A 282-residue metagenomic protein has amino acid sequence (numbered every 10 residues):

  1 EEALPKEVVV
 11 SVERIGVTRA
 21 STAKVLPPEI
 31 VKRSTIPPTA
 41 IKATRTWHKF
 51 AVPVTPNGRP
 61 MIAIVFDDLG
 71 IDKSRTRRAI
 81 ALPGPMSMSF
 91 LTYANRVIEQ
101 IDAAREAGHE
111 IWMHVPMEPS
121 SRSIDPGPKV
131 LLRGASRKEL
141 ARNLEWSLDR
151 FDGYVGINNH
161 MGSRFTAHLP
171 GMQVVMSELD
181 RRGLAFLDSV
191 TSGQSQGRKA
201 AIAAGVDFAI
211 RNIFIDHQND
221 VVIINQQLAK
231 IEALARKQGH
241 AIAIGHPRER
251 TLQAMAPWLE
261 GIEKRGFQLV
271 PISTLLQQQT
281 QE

Functional and structural regions predicted by a protein language model:
E1-G58: Terminal interaction modules at protein C-ends
T44-P128: Active-site beta->alpha N-cap acidic-glycine motif
M61-A63, P85-S89, G108-W112, V155-N158 (+4 more regions): Structural preference for beta-strand elements that scaffold enzyme active sites
M61-D68, P128-E139, H217-V222: Active-site mouth loops of central-metabolism enzymes
F66-D68, F90-T92, M113-M117, N159-M161 (+4 more regions): A cross-domain feature marking catalytic cores of carbohydrate-active enzymes and several ubiquitous metabolic/repair
Y93-E99, R133-R142: Glycine-rich anion/phosphate-binding loops
S136-L228, H246-Q268: Catalytic domains of cell-wall/extracellular-matrix polysaccharide-remodeling enzymes, centered on de-N-acetylation
N225-Q226, K230-A233, T280-Q281: C-terminal soluble interaction/assembly domains
